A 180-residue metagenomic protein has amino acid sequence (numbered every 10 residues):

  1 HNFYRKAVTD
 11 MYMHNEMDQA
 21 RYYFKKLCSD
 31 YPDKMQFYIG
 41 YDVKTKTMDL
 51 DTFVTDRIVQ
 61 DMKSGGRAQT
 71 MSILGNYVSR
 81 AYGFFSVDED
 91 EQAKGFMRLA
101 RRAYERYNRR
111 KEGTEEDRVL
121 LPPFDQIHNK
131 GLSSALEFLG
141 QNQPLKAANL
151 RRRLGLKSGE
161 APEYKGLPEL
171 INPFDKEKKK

Functional and structural regions predicted by a protein language model:
H1-K180: Extracytoplasmic/secretory-pathway proteins
